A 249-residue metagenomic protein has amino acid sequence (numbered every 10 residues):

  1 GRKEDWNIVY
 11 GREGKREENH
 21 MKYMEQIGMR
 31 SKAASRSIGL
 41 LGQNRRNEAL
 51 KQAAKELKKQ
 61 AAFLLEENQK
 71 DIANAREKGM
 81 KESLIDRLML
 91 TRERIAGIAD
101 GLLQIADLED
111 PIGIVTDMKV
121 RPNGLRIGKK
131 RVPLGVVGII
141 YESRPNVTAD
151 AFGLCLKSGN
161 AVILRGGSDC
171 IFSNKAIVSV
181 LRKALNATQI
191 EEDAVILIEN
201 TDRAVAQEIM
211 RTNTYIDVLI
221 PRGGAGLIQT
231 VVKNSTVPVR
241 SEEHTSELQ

Functional and structural regions predicted by a protein language model:
G1, G11-G14: Residue-identity detector for glycine
H20-R126: N-terminal Rossmann-like NAD(P)+-binding subdomain of aldehyde/semialdehyde dehydrogenases
I27, E66, S168-C170, N174-T212 (+1 more regions): Nucleotide-activated sugar donor-binding and catalytic core shared by glycosyltransferases and related lipid-linked
R87, T91, Q104, P122-K129 (+1 more regions): A structured beta-alpha segment of the ubiquitous adenosine-cofactor-binding alpha/beta core
D107, P111-A184, T188, I216 (+1 more regions): Conserved small-residue-rich beta-alpha loop and adjacent elements that most often cradle the phosphate/pyrophosphate
V136, I190, L197-S246: Conserved NAD(P)+-binding/catalytic subdomain of aldehyde/semialdehyde dehydrogenases
